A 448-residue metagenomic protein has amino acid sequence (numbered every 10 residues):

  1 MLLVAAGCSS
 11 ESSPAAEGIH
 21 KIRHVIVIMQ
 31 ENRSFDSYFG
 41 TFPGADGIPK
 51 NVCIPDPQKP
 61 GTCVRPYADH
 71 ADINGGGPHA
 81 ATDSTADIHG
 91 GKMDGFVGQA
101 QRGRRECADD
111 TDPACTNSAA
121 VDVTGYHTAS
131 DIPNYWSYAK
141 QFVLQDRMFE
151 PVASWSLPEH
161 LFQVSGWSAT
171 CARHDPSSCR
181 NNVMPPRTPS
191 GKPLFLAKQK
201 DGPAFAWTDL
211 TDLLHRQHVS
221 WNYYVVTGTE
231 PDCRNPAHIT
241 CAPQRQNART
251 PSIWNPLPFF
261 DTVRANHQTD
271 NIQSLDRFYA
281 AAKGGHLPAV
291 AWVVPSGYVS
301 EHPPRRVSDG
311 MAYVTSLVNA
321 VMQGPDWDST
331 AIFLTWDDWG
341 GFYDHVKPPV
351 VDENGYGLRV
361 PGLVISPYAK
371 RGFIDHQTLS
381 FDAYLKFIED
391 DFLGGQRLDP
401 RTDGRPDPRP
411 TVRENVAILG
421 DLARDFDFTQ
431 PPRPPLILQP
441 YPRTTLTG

Functional and structural regions predicted by a protein language model:
C8-G448: N-terminal pro-sequences and low-complexity stem/linker regions of secreted or lumenal proteins
